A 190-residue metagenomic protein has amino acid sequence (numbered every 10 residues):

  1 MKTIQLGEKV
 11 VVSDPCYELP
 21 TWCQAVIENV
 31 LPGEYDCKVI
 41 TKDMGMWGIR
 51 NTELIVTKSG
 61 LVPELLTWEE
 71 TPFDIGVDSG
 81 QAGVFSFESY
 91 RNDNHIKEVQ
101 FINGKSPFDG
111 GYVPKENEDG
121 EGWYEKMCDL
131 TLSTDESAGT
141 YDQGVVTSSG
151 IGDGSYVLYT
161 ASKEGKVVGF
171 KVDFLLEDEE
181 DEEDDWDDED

Functional and structural regions predicted by a protein language model:
M1-D190: Intrinsically disordered, low-complexity acidic regions enriched in Pro/Ser/Thr
